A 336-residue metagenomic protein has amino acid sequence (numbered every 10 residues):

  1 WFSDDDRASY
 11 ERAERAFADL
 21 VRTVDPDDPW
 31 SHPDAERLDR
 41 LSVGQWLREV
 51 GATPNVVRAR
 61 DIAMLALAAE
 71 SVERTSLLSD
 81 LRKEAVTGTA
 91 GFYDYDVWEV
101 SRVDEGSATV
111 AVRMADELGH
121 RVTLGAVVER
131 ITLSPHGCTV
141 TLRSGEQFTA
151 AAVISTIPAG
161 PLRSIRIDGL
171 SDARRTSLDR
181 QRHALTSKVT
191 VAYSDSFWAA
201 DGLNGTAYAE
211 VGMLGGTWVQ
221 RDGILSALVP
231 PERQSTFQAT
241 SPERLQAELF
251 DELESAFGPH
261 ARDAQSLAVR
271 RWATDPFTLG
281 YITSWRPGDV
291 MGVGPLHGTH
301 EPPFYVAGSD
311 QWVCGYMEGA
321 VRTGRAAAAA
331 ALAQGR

Functional and structural regions predicted by a protein language model:
W1-R336: FAD-dinucleotide binding site
